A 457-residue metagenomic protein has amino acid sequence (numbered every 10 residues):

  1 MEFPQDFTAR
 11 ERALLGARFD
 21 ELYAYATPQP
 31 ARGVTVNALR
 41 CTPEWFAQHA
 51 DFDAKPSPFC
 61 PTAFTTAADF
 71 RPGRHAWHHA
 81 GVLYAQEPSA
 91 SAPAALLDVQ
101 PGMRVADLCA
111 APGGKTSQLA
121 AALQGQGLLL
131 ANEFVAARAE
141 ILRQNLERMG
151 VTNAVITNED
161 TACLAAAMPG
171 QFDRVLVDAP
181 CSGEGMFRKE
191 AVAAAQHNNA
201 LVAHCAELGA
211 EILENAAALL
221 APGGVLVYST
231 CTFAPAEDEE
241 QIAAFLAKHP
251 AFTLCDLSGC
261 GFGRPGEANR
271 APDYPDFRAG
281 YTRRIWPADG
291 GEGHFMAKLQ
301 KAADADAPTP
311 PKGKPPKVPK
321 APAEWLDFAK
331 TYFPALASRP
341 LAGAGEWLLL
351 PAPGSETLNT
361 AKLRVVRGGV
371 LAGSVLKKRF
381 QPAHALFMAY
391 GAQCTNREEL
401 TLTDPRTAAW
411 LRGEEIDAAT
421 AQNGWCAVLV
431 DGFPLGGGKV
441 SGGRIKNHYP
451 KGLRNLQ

Functional and structural regions predicted by a protein language model:
M1-F46, E292-F295, Q300-Q457: Polybasic, low-complexity RNA-engagement segments
Q100-P101, C163-D178: A short acidic, Gly/Pro-enriched loop at the edge of an enzyme's catalytic core that lines a small-molecule cofactor
G102-A111: Conserved class I S-adenosyl-L-methionine
P112-G125: Conserved SAM-binding loop of SAM-dependent methyltransferases across substrates and taxa, primarily the Class I
L123-Q124, L220-P222: Helix-to-beta-strand junctions that scaffold the AdoMet/dcAdoMet cofactor pocket in Class I SAM-dependent enzymes
N132-P169: S-adenosyl-L-methionine
A137, D173-E214, C231-D238, G263-N269: Mobile active-site "lid"/loop adjacent to the S-adenosyl-L-methionine
F172, V225-Y228, F233-L349, G354: Class I S-adenosyl-L-methionine
